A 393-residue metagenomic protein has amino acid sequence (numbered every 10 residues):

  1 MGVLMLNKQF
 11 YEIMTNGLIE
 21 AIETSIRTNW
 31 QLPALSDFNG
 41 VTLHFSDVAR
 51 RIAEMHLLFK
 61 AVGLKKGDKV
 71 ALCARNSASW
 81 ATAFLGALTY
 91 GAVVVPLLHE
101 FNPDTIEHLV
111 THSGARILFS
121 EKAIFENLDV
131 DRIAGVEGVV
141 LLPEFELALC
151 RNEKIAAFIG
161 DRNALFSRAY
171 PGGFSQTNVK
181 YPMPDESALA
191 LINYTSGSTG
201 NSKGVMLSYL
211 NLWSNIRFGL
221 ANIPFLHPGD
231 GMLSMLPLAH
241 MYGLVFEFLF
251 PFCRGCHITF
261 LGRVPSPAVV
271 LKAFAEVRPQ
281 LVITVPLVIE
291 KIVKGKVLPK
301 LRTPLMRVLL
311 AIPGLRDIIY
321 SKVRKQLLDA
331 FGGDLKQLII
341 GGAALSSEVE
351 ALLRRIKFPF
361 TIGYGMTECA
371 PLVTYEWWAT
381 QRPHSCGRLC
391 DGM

Functional and structural regions predicted by a protein language model:
Y11-A34, R50, A190: A short N-terminal helical cap/helix-turn-helix that marks the beginning of AMP-binding/adenylate-forming
T15, Q31-S77, A81-L85, N102-E107 (+1 more regions): Conserved AMP-binding/adenylate-forming core of the ANL superfamily
W30-Q31, L141, A157-Y194, N201 (+1 more regions): Conserved pre-ATP/AMP-binding loop-to-beta segment of ANL
H44-S46, A190-I216: Conserved AMP-binding A3 loop
V62, T89-R168: Structural core segment of the AMP-binding/adenylate-forming
K69, R75-V95, H99-P103, T111-I117 (+4 more regions): A short helix-loop-beta submotif of the ANL/AMP-binding
W213-G231, L238-K325: Conserved AMP-binding/adenylation subdomain of ANL enzymes
Q280-I283, V293-Q381: Gly/Ser/Thr-rich phosphate-binding loop
